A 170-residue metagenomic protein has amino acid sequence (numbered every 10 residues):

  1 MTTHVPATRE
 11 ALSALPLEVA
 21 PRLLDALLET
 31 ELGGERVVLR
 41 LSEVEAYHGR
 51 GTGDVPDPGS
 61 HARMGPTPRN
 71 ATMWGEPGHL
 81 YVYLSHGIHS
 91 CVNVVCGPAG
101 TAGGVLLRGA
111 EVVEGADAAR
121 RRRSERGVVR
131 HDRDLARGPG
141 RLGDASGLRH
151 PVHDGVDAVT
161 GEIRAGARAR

Functional and structural regions predicted by a protein language model:
T2-R170: Conserved, well-structured core segments that form or line functional sites
